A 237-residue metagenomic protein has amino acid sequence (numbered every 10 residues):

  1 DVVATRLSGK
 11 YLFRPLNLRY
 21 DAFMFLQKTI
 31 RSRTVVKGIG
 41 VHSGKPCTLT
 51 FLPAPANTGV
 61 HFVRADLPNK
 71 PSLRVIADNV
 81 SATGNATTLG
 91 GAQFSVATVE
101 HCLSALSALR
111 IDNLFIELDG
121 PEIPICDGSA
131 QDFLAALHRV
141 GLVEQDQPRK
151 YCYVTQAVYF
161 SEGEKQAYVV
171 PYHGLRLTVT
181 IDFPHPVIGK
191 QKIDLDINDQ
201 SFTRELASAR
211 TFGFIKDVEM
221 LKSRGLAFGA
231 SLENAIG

Functional and structural regions predicted by a protein language model:
D1-F23: N-terminal amphipathic/basic-hydrophobic helices that include classical n-h-c signal peptides and signal-anchor
Y20-D112, E117-G237: C-terminal regulatory domains involved in ligand/effector binding and gene-expression control
